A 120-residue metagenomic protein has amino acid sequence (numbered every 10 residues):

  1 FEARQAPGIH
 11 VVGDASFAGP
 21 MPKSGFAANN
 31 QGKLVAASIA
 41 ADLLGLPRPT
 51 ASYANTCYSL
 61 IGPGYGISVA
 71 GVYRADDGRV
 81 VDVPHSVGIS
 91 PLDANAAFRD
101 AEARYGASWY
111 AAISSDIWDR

Functional and structural regions predicted by a protein language model:
F1-H10, I61-V81: FAD-binding beta-loop-beta segment adjacent to the flavin cofactor pocket
F1-N30, A41: FAD-site-proximal beta/loop scaffold in flavoenzymes
P7-G8, N55, G88: A generic secondary-structure signal marking the coil-to-beta-strand transition
S16-G19, L43, N55-L60, A103-W109 (+1 more regions): A general structural signal for short secondary-structure boundary/capping elements
F17, A36, G66: Short, electropositive, low-hydrophobicity segments enriched in small/polar residues
A28-Y53: Internal hydrophobic alpha-helix adjacent to the cofactor/substrate pocket in enzyme cavities
T50-G66: Flavin (FAD/FMN) cofactor-binding core of flavoprotein oxidoreductases
S68-R120: C-terminal auxiliary extensions adjacent to catalytic cores
